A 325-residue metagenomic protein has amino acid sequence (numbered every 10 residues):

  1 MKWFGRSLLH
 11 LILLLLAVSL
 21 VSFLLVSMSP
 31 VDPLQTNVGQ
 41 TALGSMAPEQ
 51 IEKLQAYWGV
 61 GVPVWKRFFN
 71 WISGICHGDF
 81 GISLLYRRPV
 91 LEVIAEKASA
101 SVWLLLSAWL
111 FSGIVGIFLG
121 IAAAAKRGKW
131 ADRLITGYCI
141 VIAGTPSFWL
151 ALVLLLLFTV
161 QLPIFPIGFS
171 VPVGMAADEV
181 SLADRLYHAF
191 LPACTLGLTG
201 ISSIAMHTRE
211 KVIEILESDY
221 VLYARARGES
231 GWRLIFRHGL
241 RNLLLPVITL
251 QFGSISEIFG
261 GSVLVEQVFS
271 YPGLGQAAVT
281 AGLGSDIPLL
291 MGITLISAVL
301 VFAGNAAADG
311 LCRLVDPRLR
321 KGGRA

Functional and structural regions predicted by a protein language model:
K2, I94, A98-A131, S147 (+1 more regions): Alpha-helical transmembrane segments of integral membrane proteins, especially multi-pass inner/plasma-membrane
G5-L14: N-terminal signal-anchor/signal peptide hydrophobic helix marking the start of the first transmembrane segment
L15-K66, L162-A183: Hydrophobic alpha-helical transmembrane segments of membrane transport/permease proteins and related membrane-embedded
L16-V21, V64, L106-L110, V153-L154 (+2 more regions): Hydrophobic alpha-helical transmembrane segments of multi-pass integral membrane proteins
V21-P30, S73, G137-G168, T195-G197: Membrane-water interface segments at the C-terminal ends of transmembrane alpha-helices in multi-pass inner-membrane
L25, S29, N37, T41-A42 (+9 more regions): Hydrophobic aliphatic residues
S45-H77, F269-A281: Short hydrophobic, aromatic-rich alpha-helical segments embedded in or entering the lipid bilayer of multi-pass
G59-I117: An internal, D/E-rich "acidic patch" concept
